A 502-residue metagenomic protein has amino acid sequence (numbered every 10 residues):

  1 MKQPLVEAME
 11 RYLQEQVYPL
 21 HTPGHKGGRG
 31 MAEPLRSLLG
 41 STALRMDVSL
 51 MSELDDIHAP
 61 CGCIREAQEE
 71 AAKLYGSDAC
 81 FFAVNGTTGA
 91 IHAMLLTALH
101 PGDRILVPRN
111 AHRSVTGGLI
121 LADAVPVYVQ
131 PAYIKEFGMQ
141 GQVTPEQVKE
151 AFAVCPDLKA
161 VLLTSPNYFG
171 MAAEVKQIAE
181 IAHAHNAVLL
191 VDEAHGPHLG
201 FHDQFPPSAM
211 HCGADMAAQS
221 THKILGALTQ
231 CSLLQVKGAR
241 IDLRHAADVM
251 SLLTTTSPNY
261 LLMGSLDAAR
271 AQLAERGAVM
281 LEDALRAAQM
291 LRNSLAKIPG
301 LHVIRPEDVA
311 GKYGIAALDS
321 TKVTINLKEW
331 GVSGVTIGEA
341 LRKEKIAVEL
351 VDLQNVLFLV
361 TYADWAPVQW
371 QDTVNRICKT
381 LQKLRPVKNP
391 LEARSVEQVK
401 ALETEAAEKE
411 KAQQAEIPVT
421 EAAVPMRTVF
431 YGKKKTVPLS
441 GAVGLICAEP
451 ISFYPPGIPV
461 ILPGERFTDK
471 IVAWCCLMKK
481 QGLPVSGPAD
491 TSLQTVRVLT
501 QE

Functional and structural regions predicted by a protein language model:
M1-G62, P455-P456: N-terminal "arm"/small-domain region of PLP-dependent enzymes with the aminotransferase-like
L5-E10, Q14-Y18, P34-L38, S77 (+2 more regions): Conserved PLP-enzyme active-site core in the AAT-like
L44-G86: Conserved N-terminal alpha-helix of the aminotransferase class I/II PLP-enzyme fold
N167, E329, Y362-A366: A generic structural motif
A209, L234-L243, A310, G314 (+2 more regions): Flexible glycine/proline-rich, aromatic-decorated loop/lid segments
A288-Q289, E307-T324: Conserved glycine-rich beta-strand-loop-beta hairpin in the small C-terminal domain of fold type I
I325-V332: Short, surface-exposed ligand-recognition loops at beta-strand->loop->(often short) alpha-helix junctions that present
A340-K343, E349-E502: PLP-dependent enzyme catalytic core of the Aspartate aminotransferase-like
